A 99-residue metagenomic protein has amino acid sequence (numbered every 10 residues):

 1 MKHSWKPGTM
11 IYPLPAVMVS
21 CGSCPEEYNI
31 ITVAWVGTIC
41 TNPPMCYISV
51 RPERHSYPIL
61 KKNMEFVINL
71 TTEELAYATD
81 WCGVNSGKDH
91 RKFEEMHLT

Functional and structural regions predicted by a protein language model:
M1-T32, G37-T99: Active-site-proximal mixed secondary-structure blocks
